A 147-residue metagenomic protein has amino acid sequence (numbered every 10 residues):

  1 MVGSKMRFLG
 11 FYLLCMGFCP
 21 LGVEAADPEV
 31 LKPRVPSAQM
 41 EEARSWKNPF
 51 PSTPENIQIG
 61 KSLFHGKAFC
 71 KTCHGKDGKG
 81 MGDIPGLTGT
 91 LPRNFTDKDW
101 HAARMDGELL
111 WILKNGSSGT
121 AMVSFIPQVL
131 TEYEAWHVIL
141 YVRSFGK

Functional and structural regions predicted by a protein language model:
M1-M6: N-terminal secretory signal peptides that target proteins for export/translocation
G10-P20: Bacterial N-terminal signal peptides
L21-A25: Sec/Tat signal peptide C-region and signal peptidase I cleavage site
P33-H65: Electrostatic cytochrome c docking/interface patches
E55-K76, P85: Sequence/structural segment immediately N-terminal to covalent heme-attachment motifs in c-type and related
C73-G80, K114-N115, R143: Detector for the c-type heme attachment site
D83-G89: Short cysteine/histidine-rich zinc-coordinating motifs and their immediately flanking basic loops
G89-V142: Extracytoplasmic electron-transfer domains, predominantly the class I c-type cytochrome c fold
